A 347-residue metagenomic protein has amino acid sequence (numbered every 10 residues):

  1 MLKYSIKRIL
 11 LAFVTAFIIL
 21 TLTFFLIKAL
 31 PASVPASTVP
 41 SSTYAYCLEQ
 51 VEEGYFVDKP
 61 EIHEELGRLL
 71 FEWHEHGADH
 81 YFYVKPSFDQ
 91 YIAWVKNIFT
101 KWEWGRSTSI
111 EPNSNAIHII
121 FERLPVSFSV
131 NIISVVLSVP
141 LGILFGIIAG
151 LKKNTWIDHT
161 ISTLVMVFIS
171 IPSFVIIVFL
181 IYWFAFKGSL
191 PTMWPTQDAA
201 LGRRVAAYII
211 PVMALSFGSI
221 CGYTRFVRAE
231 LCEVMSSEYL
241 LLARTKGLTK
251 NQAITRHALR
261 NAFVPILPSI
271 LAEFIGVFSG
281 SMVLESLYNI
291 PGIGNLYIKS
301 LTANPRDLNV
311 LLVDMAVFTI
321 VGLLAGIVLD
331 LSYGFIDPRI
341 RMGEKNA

Functional and structural regions predicted by a protein language model:
L2-Y4, L124-S129, I133-I157, S173 (+1 more regions): Alpha-helical transmembrane segments of integral membrane proteins, especially multi-pass inner/plasma-membrane
I6-A16: N-terminal signal-anchor/signal peptide hydrophobic helix marking the start of the first transmembrane segment
I9, V84-F99, E103, A116 (+10 more regions): Hydrophobic alpha-helical segments of integral membrane proteins, encompassing both true transmembrane helices
A12, L20, T43, M166 (+4 more regions): Residue-level recognition of pore/gate-forming positions within transmembrane alpha-helices of multi-pass
A16-Q90, G188-R204: Hydrophobic alpha-helical transmembrane segments of membrane transport/permease proteins and related membrane-embedded
L22-L30, T163-T192, A214-S216: Membrane-water interface segments at the C-terminal ends of transmembrane alpha-helices in multi-pass inner-membrane
K59, E64-Y83, E111-N113, T155-L164 (+2 more regions): Hydrophobic alpha-helical transmembrane segments
E64-P140: An internal, D/E-rich "acidic patch" concept
